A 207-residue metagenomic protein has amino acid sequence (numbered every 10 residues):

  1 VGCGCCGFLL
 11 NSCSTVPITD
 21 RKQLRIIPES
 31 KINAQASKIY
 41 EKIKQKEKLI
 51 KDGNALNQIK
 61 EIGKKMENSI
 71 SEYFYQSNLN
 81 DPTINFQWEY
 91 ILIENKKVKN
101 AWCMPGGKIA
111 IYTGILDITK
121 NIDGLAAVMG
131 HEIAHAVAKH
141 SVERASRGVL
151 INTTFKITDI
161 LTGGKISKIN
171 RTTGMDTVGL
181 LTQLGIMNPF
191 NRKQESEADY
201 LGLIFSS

Functional and structural regions predicted by a protein language model:
C3-S207: A Zn2+-metalloprotease active-site environment signal
